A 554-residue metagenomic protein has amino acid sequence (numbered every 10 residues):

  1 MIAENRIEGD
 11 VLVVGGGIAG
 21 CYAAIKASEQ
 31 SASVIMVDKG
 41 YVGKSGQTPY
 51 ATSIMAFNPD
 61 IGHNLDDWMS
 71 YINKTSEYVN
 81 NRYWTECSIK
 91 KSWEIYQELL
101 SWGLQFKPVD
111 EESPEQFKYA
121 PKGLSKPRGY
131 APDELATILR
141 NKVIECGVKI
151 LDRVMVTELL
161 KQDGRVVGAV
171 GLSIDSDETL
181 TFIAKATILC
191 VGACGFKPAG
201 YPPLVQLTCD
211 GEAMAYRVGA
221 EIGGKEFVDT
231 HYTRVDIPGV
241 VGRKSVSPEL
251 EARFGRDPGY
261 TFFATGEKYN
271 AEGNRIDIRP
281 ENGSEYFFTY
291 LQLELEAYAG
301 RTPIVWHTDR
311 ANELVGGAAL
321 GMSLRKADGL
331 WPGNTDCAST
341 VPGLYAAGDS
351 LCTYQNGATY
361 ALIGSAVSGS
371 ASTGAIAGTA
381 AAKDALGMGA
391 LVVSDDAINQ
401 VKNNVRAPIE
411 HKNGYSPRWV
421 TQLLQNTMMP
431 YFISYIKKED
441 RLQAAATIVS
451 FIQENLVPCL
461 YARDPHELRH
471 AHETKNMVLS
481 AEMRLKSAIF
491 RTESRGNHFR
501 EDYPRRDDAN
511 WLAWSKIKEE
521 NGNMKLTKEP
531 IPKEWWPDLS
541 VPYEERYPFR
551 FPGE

Functional and structural regions predicted by a protein language model:
R6-G9, S176-A186, T340-V341: Core beta-strand elements of the Rossmann-like FAD/NAD(P) dinucleotide-binding domain in flavoenzyme oxidoreductases
V11-M36: N-terminal Rossmann-like FAD-binding beta1-loop-alpha1 element of flavoenzymes
E29-P49: Glycine-rich FAD pyrophosphate-binding loop
A56-S88: Glycine-rich active-site loop/strand segments that organize a redox cofactor
W93, L100-T157, G224-A361, M429-E554: Mobile, glycine/GP-rich and aromatic-enriched active-site lid/loop segments adjacent to catalytic centers
L160-T181, T187: Conserved beta-strand-loop-beta-strand element in the redox core of flavoprotein oxidoreductases
A186-V240, Y360-A380: Glycine-rich loop(s) and the adjacent beta-strand/alpha-helix scaffold that form part
D384-H466: Long, amphipathic alpha-helical stalk/connector segments used for oligomerization, subunit docking, or mechanical
